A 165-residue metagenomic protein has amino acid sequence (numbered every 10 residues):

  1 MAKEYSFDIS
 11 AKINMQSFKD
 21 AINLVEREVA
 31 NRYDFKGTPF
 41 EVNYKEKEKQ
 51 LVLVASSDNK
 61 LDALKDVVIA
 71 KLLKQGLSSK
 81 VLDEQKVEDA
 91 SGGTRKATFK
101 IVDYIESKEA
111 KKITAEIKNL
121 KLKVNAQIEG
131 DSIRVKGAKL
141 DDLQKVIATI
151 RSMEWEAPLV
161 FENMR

Functional and structural regions predicted by a protein language model:
A2-K3, F7, K96-R165: Positively charged, low-complexity, intrinsically disordered RNA-binding extensions
Y5-K12, E48-A55, G92-I101: Short, hydrophobic beta-strand segments
K12-A21, K100-S107: Short, surface-exposed ligand-recognition loops at beta-strand->loop->(often short) alpha-helix junctions that present
Q16-K19, R27, N31-R32, K36-P39 (+4 more regions): Short Lys/Arg-rich amphipathic alpha-helical segments
L24-E28, E116: Phosphate-interacting basic helix/loop segments used at nucleotide- and nucleic-acid interfaces
Y33-F40, S79-Q85, A110-L122: Short amphipathic beta-strand starts and helix->beta connectors
K45-D58, E129-K139: Short glycine/threonine-rich beta-strand-turn micro-motifs
K60-T98: Helix-adjacent hinge/juxtasegments
